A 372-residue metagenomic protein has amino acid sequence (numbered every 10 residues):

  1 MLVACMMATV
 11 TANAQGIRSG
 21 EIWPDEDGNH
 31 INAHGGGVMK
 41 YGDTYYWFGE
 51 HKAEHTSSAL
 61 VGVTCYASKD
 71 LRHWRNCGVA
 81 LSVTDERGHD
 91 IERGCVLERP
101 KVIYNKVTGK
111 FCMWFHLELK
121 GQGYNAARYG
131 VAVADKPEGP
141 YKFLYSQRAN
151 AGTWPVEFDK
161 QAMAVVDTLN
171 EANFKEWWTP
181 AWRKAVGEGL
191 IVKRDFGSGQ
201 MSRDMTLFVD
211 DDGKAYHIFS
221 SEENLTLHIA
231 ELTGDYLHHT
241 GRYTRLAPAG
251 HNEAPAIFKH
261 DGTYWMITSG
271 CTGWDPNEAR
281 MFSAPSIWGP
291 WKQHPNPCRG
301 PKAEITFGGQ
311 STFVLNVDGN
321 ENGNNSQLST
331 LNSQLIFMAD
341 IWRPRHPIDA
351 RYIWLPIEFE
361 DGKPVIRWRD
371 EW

Functional and structural regions predicted by a protein language model:
M1-T9: Bacterial N-terminal signal peptides
N13-W372: Carbohydrate-active catalytic/glycan-binding domains of CAZyme proteins, especially the secreted or lumenal ectodomains
